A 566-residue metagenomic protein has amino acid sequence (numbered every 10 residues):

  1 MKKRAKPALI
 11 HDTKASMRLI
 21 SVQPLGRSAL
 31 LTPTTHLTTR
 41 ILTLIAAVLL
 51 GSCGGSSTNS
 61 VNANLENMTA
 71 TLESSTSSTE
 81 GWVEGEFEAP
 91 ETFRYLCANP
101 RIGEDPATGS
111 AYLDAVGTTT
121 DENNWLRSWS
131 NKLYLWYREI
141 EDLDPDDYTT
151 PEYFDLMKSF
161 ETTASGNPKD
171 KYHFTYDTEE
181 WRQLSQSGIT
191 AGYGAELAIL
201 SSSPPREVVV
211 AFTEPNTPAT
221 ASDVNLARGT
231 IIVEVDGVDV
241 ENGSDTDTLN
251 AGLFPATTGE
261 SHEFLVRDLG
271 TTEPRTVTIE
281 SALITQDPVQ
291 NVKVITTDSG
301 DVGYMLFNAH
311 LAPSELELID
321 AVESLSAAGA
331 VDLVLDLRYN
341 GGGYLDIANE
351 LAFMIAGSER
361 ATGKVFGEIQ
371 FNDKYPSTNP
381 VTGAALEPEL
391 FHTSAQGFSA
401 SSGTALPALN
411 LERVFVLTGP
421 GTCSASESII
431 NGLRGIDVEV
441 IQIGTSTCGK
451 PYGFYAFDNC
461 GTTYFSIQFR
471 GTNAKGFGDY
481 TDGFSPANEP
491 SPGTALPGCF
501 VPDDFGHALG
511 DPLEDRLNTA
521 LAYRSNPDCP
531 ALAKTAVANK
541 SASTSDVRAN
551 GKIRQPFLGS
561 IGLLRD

Functional and structural regions predicted by a protein language model:
M1-L37: N-terminal secretory signal peptides that target proteins for export/translocation
I10, L31-T34, E86, T119 (+3 more regions): Intrinsic-disorder-associated interaction segments
R18, Q23, L30, I45 (+2 more regions): Serine/proline-rich low-complexity intrinsically disordered segments, especially terminal tails, linkers
T38-L44: Sec-dependent signal peptide recognition, specifically the positively charged N-region followed immediately by
A46-A47, P90: Residue-level signal for mature regions of secreted extracellular proteins and peptides
L49-S52: C-terminal motif of bacterial Sec signal peptides marking the signal peptidase cleavage site
S57-L333, Y339-G341, D346-I347, M354-G357 (+2 more regions): Flexible, low-complexity junctional segments that flank or bridge functional domains
G300-D332, N340-D566: C-terminal "post-core" interaction segments
